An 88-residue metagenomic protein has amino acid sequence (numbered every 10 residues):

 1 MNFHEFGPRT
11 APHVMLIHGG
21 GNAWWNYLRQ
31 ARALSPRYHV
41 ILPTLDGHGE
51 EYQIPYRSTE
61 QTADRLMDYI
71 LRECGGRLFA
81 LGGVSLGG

Functional and structural regions predicted by a protein language model:
E5-Y52: Conserved HGGG/HGGXW glycine-rich cap/lid loop of the alpha/beta-hydrolase fold
I41-G82: Active-site loop/oxyanion-hole signature of alpha/beta-hydrolase fold enzymes
G83-G87: Gly/Ala-rich beta-loop-alpha elbow adjacent to hydrolase catalytic centers
